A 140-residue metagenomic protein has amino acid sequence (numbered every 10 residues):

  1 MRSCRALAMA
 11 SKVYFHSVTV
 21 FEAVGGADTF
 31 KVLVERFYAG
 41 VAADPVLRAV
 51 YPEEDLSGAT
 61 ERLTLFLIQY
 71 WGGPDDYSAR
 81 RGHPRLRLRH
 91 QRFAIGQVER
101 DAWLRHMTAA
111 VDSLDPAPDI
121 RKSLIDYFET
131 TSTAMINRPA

Functional and structural regions predicted by a protein language model:
A10-S17, K31-D112, P116-P118, I125 (+1 more regions): Heme-based O2/NO sensor domains and their adjacent alpha-helical segments, primarily globin folds but also including
F21-A23: Short, motif-level signal for alpha-helix interfacial/capping segments enriched in acidic residues and aromatics/proline
